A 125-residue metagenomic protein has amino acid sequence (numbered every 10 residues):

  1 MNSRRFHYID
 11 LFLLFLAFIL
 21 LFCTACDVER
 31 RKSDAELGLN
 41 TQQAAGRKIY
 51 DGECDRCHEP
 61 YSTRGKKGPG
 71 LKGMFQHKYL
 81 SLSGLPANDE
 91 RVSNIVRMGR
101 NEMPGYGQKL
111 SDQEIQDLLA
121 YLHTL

Functional and structural regions predicted by a protein language model:
N2-L14: Bacterial N-terminal signal peptides that target proteins for export
F22-A25: C-terminal motif of bacterial Sec signal peptides marking the signal peptidase cleavage site
D27-I49: Electrostatic cytochrome c docking/interface patches
E29-K32, T63-R64, T124-L125: Inter-heme linker and motif-flanking segments adjacent to c-type heme-binding CXXCH motifs in c-type cytochromes
Q43, R47, E59-S93: Gly/Gly-Pro-rich "capping" loops immediately C-terminal to redox-active cysteine motifs in periplasmic/lumenal
G46, Y50-P60, L118-L122: The canonical Cys-X-X-Cys-His
K66-M74, I95-L125: Axial heme c-ligation environment in periplasmic c-type cytochrome domains
